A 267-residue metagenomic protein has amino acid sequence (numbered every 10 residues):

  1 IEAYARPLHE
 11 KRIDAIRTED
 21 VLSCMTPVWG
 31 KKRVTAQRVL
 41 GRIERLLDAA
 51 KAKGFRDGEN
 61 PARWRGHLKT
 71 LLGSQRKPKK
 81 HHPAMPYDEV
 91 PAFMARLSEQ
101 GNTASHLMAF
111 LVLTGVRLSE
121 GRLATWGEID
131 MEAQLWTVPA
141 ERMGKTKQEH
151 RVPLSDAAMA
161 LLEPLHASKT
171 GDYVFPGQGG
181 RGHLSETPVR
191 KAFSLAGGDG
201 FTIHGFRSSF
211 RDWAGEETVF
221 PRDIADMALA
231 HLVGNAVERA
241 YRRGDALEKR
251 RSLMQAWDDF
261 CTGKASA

Functional and structural regions predicted by a protein language model:
I1-G30, L46-A49: Basic/aromatic-enriched alpha-helical hairpins
D20, R42, E89, T103-H106 (+4 more regions): Charged catalytic carboxylate motif
V21, I43, G121, I203-T218 (+1 more regions): Short, basic/aromatic-rich helical patch in the C-terminal catalytic core of site-specific tyrosine
V28-E44, A52-A124, E132, V138 (+4 more regions): Basic, Lys/Arg- and aromatic-enriched nucleic-acid-binding interface segment
K32, A84-P91, A133, P153-G200 (+4 more regions): Active-site/catalytic core of tyrosine-dependent DNA strand-transfer enzymes
K80-H82, L97-E99, A140-R151, P176-R181 (+2 more regions): Short, contiguous acidic/charged loop-to-helix segments that flank catalytic cores in large enzymes
L123-I129, H204, E216-V219, D226-V233 (+1 more regions): A short, basic/aromatic helix-end/turn motif that makes direct DNA contacts
V138-T146, M159, R181, V219 (+1 more regions): Catalytic-site neighborhood detector that most strongly recognizes the C-terminal catalytic loop/helix of tyrosine
